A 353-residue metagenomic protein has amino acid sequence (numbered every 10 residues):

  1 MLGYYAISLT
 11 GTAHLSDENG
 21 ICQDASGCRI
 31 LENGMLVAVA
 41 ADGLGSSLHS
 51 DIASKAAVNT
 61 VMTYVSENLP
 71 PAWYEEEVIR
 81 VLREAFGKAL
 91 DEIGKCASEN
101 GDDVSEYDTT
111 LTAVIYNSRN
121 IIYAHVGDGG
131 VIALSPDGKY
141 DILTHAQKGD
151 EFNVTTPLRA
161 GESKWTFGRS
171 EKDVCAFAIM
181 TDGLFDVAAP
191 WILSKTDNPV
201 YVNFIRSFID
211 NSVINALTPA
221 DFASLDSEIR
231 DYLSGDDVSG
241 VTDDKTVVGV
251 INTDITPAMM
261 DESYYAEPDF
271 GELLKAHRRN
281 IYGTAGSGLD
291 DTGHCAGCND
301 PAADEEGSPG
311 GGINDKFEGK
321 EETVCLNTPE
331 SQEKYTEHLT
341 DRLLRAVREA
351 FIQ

Functional and structural regions predicted by a protein language model:
M1-S66, G129-V131, L158-G168, V241-V248: N-terminal entry segment of metal-dependent catalytic domains or homologous docking segments
A6-I21, L90-D102, A133-K172, F208 (+3 more regions): PP2C/PPM family metal-dependent serine/threonine protein phosphatase catalytic domain, recognizing the conserved
G20-I30, V104-N117, I122, Q147-P190: Acidic loop->beta-strand submotif enriched in PP2C/PPM serine/threonine phosphatases
I30-N33, I115-N120, L134-K139, I251-D254: Short acidic-glycine loop/turn motifs at beta-strand connectors
A40, V126, M180: Generic enzyme active-site microenvironment
N59-G101, N198-D226: Helix-loop-helix
A72-L134, W165-E171, G235-S239, V247: Catalytic core of PPM/PP2C metal-dependent serine/threonine phosphatase domains
F167-Q353: C-terminal catalytic subdomain
